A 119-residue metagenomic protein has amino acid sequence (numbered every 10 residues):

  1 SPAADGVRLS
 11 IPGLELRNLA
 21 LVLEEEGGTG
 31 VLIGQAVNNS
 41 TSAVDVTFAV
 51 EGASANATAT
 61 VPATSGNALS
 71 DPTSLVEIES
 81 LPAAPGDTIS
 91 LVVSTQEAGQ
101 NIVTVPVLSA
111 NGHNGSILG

Functional and structural regions predicted by a protein language model:
S1-E26: Transition segment at domain starts
P2-L9, I102, L108-G119: Extracytoplasmic/periplasmic copper-protein system
R17-A20, V31-I33, S74-E79: N-terminal post-signal-peptidase region of extra-cytosolic proteins
G27-I33, P82-S90: Short, solvent-exposed loop/turn segments enriched in Ser/Thr/Gly
G34-S40: Asparagine-centered strand-capping/turn motif at beta-strand->loop junctions
A43-S54: Short acidic, flexible loop segments centered on an aromatic residue
A53-L81: Intrinsically disordered, low-complexity Pro/Gly/Ser/Thr-rich segments with frequent PxxP/GP/PP motifs and embedded
L91-A98: Short, exposed beta-strand-loop hairpins at the edges of beta-sheets in extracellular/periplasmic proteins
